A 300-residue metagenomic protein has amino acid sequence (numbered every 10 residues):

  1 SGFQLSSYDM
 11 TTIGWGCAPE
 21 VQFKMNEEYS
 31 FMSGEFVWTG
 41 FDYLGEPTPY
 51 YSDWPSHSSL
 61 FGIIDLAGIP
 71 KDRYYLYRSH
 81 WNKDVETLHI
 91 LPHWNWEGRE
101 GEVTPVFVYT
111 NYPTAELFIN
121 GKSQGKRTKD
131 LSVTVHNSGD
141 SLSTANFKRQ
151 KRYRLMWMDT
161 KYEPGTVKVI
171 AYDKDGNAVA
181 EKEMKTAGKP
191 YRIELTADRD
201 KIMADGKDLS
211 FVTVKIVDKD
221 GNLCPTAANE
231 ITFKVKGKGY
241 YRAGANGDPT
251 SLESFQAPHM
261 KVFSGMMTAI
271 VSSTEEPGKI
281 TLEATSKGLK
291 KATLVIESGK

Functional and structural regions predicted by a protein language model:
S1-A178: Extended substrate-binding grooves/exosites of carbohydrate-active enzymes
W96-G101, K201-S210: Short, solvent-exposed loop/linker segments at the N-terminal edge of repeated beta-sheet extracellular domains
V106-T110, I170-A171, T196, K207-P225 (+2 more regions): Beta-strand-rich structural segments
N111, L117-K129, E181-E183, L209 (+1 more regions): Short flexible loop/turn segments that cap and initiate beta-strands
V135-F147, K238-S264: Low-complexity "stalk/linker" and mucin-like segments enriched in Ser/Thr/Pro/Ala/Gly
Q150, L155-Y162, S254-E275: Short, hydrophobic beta-strand segments
Y162-T166, L209, P277-K279: Extracellular Ig-like/FN3 beta-sandwich strand-entry sites
G176-G188, K290-G299: Edge beta-strands of extracellular beta-sandwich domains
